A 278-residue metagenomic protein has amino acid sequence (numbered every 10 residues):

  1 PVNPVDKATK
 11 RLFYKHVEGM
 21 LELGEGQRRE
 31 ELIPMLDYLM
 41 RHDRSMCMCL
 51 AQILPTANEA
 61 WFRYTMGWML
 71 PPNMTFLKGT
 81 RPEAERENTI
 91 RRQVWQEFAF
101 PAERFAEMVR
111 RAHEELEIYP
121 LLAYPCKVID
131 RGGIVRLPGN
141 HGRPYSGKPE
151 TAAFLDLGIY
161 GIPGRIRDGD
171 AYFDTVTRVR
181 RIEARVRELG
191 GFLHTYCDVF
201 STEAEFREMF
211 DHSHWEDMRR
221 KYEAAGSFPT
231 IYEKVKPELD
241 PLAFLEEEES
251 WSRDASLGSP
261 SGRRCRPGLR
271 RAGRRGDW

Functional and structural regions predicted by a protein language model:
P1-T177: C-terminal substrate-recognition/cap domain of FAD-linked oxidoreductases
T75-A84, T89, G147-E150, I166 (+1 more regions): Activity-critical C-terminal alpha-helical subdomain
